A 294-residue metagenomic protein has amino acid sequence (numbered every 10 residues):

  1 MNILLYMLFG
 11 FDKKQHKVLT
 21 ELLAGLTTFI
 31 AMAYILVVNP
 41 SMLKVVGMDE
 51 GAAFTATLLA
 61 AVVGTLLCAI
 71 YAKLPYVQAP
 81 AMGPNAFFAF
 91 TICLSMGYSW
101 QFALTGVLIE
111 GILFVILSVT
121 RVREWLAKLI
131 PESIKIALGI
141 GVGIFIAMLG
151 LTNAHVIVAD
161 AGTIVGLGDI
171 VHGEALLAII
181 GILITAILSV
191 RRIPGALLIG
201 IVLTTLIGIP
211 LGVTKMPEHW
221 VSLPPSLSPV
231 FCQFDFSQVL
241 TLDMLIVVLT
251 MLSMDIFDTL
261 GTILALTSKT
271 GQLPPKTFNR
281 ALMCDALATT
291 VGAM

Functional and structural regions predicted by a protein language model:
M1-K17: Short, Lys/Arg-rich, polar N-terminal cytosolic tail immediately upstream of the first transmembrane signal-anchor
K14, L43-L59, V63, L249-M294: Membrane-embedded helical hairpins/re-entrant loop segments and their flanking transmembrane helices within multi-pass
V18-L23, L104, L138, Q238-T250 (+1 more regions): Select transmembrane alpha-helical segments in multipass membrane proteins
E21-V38, V107, L240-G261: Core transmembrane alpha-helical segments of multi-pass membrane transporters/permeases
L23-I170: Early transmembrane hairpin of solute transport permeases
V62-I70, F90-T91, V115, L183-I187 (+2 more regions): Alpha-helical transmembrane segments of multipass membrane proteins
V158-H172, P210-S253: Helix-loop-helix junctions that connect adjacent transmembrane segments in multi-pass membrane transporters
L183-S226, L252-I256: Flexible hinge motifs at transmembrane-helix junctions and intramembrane kinks/re-entrant loops in multi-pass membrane
